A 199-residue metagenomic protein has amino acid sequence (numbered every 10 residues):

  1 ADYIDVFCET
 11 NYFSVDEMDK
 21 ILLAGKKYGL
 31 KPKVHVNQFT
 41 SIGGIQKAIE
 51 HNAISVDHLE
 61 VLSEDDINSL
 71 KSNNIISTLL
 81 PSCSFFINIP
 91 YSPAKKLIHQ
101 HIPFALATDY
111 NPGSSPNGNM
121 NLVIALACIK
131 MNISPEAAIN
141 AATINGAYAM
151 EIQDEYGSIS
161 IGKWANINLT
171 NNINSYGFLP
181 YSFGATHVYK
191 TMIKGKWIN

Functional and structural regions predicted by a protein language model:
A1-I42: Metal-coordinating catalytic core of metallo-dependent amide/deamination hydrolases
F7, H35, T78-L80, A107 (+1 more regions): Generic beta-strand/beta-sheet core signal
P32, F104, Y189: Hydrophobic anchor at the start of a short beta-strand that flanks the dinucleotide cofactor-binding loop
S41-E155, F183: Active-site-adjacent C-terminal substructures of enzyme catalytic domains
A105-T108, A147-Y148, Q153-L179: Structural signature of the urease/amidohydrolase superfamily beta/alpha-barrel
I144, W164-N199: C-terminal cap of metal-dependent C-N hydrolases
